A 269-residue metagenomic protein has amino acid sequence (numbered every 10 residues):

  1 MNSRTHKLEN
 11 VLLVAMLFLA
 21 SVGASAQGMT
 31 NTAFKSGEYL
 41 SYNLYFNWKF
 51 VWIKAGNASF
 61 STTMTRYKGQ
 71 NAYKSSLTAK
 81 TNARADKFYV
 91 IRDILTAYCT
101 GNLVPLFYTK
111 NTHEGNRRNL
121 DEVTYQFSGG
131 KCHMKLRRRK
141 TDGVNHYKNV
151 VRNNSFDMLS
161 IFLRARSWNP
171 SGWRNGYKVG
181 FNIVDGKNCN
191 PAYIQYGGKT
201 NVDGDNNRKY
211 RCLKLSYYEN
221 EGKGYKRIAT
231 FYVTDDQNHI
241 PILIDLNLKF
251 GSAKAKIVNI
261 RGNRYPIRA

Functional and structural regions predicted by a protein language model:
N2-L12: Bacterial N-terminal signal peptides that target proteins for export
V11-S21: Bacterial N-terminal signal peptides
V22-A26: Sec/Tat signal peptide C-region and signal peptidase I cleavage site
Q27-F127, W168-A269: Acidic, serine/threonine-rich low-complexity disordered tracts
D121-F162: Hydrophobic, well-structured mid-protein blocks that either form specific transmembrane helices
